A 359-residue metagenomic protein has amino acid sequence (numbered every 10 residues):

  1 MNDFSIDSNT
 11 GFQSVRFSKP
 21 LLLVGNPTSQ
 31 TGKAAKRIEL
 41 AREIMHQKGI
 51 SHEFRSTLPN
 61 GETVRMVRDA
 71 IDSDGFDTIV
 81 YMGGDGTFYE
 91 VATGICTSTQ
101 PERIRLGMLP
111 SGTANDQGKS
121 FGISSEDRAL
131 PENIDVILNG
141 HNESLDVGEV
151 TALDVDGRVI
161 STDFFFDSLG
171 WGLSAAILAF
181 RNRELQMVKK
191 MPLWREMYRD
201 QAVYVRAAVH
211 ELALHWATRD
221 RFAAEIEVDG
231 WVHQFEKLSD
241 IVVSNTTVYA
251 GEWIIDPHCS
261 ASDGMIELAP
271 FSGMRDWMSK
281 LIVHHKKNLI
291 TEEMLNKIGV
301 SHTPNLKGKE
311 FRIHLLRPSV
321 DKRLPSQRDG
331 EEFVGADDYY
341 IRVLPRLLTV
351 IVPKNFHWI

Functional and structural regions predicted by a protein language model:
M1-M82, Y89, T93-G94, P131-E132 (+1 more regions): ATP/NTP phosphate-donor binding region
N2-G11, V15, A34, V228-K237 (+1 more regions): ATP/nucleoside-binding phosphotransfer catalytic cores, i.e., glycine-rich phosphate-binding loops
L22, E53, R105-G107, E267: A structural signal for isolated positions on well-ordered beta-strands in alpha/beta enzyme cores
T28-S29, T113, T247-V248: Short, glycine/serine-rich, charged loops/turns that create anion-binding and catalytic segments at active sites
K48, Q100-S239: Catalytic core of DAGKc-family lipid kinases
E90-A92, G118-K119, A176, E252-W253: Short glycine-/acidic-enriched loop or helix-start segments at secondary-structure transitions that form or flank
G170, S174, D240-D256, E332: Glycine-rich phosphate/pyrophosphate-binding beta-alpha loops
